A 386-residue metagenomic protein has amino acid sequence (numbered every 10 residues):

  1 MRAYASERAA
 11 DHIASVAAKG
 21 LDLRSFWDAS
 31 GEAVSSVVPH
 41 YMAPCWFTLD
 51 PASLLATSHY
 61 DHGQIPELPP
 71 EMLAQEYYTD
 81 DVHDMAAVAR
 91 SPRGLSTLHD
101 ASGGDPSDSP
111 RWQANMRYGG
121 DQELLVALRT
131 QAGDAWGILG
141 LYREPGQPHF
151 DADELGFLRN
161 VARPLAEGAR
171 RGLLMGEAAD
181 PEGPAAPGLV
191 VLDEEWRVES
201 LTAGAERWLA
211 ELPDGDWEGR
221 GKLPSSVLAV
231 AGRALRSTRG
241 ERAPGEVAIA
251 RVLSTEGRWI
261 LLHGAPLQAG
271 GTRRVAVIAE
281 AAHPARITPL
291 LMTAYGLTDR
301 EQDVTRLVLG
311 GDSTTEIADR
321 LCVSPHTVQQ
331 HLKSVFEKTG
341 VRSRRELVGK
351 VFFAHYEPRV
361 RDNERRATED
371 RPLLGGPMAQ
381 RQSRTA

Functional and structural regions predicted by a protein language model:
R2-D153, F157, R163, E167 (+1 more regions): Regulatory input/activation interfaces that engage signals or partners
D153, A169-P184, P325, H355 (+1 more regions): Short alpha-helical interdomain "coupling" segment at the junction between an upstream regulatory sensor module
A185-A250: PAS-family sensory domains
V230-H283: PAS-family sensory/regulatory modules and their coupling/dimerization elements
P289-L297: Short amphipathic alpha-helical boundary/capping segments
T298, G311-E346: Recognition helix of helix-turn-helix DNA-binding domains
R300-V304: The N-cap/first-turn positions of alpha helices within or immediately adjacent to helix-turn-helix DNA-binding domains
E337-A386: Basic, Lys/Arg-enriched C-terminal extension of HTH/homeodomain DNA-binding domains
